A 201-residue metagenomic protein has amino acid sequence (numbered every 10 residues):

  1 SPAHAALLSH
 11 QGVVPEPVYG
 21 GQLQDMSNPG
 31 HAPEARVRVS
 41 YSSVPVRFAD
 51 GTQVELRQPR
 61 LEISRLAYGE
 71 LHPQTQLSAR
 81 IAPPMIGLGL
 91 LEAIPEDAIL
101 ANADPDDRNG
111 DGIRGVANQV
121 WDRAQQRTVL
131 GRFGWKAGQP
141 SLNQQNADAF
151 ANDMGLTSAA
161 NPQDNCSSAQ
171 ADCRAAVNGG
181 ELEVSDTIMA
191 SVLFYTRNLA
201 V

Functional and structural regions predicted by a protein language model:
S1-V201: Periplasmic c-type cytochrome electron-transfer domains
